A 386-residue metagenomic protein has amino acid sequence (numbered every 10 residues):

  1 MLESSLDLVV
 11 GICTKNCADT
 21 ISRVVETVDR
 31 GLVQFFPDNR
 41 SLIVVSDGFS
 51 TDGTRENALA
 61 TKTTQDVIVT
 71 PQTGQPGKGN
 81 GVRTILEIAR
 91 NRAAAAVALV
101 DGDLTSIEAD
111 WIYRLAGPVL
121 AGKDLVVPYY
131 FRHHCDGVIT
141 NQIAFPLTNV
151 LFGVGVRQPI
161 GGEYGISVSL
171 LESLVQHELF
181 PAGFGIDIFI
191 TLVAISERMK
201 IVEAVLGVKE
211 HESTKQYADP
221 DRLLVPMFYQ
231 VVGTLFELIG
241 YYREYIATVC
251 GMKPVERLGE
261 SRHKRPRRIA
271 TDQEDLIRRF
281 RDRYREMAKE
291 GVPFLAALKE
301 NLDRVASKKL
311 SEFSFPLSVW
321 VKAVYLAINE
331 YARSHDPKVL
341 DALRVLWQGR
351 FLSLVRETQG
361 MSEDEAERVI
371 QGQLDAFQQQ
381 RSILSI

Functional and structural regions predicted by a protein language model:
C17-Q34: Short, well-formed alpha-helical segments that are part of the catalytic scaffolds of diverse glycosyltransferases
F36-S50: Short beta-strand/loop segment that forms part of the nucleotide-sugar
S41-V44, R55-N80, T84, I88-N91: Conserved donor nucleotide-binding strand/loop of the catalytic core
D47-R55, L104: A conserved acidic beta->alpha catalytic loop
A93-T105: Short beta-strand-to-loop acidic/aromatic patch adjacent to the donor-nucleotide binding site
E108-Y129: Conserved donor-nucleotide/metal-binding helix-loop-beta segment in metal-dependent transferases, i.e., the alpha-helix
V126-V138: Short beta-strand-to-loop element that shapes/binds the nucleotide-sugar donor at the catalytic cleft/hinge
Y229-I386: Terminal low-complexity segments of carbohydrate-biosynthetic enzymes
